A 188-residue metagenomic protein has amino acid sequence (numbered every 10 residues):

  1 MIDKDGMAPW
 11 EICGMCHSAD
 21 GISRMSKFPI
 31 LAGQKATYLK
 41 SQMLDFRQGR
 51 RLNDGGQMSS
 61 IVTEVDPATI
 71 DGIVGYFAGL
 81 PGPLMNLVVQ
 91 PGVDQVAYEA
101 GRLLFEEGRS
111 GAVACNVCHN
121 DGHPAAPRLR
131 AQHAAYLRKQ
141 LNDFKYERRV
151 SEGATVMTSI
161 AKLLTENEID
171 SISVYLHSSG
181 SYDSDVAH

Functional and structural regions predicted by a protein language model:
M1-W10, R24-K27, G79-R109, H188: Electrostatic cytochrome c docking/interface patches
D3-G6, G14, S18-R50, S59-E64 (+3 more regions): Gly/Gly-Pro-rich "capping" loops immediately C-terminal to redox-active cysteine motifs in periplasmic/lumenal
P9, I22-R24, D54-G55, A97 (+2 more regions): N-terminal alpha-helical segment
C13-D20, I73, F77, G101 (+2 more regions): The canonical Cys-X-X-Cys-His
A19, Q48-G49, G79-P83, E107-G108 (+2 more regions): Generic structural signal for alpha-helix termini and adjacent loop/cap motifs
A19, Q57, A154, H177: Residue-level hotspots at or immediately adjacent to binding/recognition sites across diverse folds
T63-V88, I160-H188: C-terminal capping alpha-helices of c-type cytochrome domains
